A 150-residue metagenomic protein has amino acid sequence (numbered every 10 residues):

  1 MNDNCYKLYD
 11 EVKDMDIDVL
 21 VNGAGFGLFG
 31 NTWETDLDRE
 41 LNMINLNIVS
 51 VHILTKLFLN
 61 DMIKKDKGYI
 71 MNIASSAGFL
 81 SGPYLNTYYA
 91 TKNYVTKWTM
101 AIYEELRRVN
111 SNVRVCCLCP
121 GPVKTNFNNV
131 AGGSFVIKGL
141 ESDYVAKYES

Functional and structural regions predicted by a protein language model:
M1-K7, L37: The beta1-alpha1 cofactor-binding region of Rossmann-like NAD(H)/NADP(H)-dependent oxidoreductases
G23-L28: Conserved NAD(P)H cofactor-binding loop of Rossmann-fold oxidoreductase domains
N31-W33, R39-I44: Substrate-binding pocket helix/loop in short-chain dehydrogenase/reductase
T55, T91: Active-site helix of classical SDR
S75: Residue(s) in the substrate-gating loop at a strand-loop-helix junction that position the organic substrate next
S81-Y89: Active-site loop-to-helix junction immediately N-terminal to the catalytic Tyr of the SDR YXXXK motif in Rossmann-fold
K97, E104-S150: SDR active-site lid
